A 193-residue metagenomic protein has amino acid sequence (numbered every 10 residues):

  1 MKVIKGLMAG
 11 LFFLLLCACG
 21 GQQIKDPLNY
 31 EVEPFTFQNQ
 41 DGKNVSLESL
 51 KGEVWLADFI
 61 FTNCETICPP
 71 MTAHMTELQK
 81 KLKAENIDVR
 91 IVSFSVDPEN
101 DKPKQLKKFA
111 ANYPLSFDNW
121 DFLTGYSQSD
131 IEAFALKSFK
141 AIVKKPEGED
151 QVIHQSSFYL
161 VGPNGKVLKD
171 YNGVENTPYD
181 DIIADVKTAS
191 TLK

Functional and structural regions predicted by a protein language model:
M1-M8: Bacterial N-terminal signal peptides that target proteins for export
L14-A18: C-terminal motif of bacterial Sec signal peptides marking the signal peptidase cleavage site
G21-E48, A73: N-terminal "domain-start" segment that seeds a small globular fold
V32-E33, V54-W55, Q155-S157: Short loop/turn microsegments at loop-to-beta-strand junctions
S46-P69, M75, V92: Short active-site neighborhood of thiol/selenol oxidoreductases, capturing the structured segment around
A73-F134: Structural microenvironment flanking redox-active thiols in thiol-disulfide oxidoreductases
W120, E132, F139-K144, I153-Y159: Structural micro-motif
P146-K193: Thiol-/selenol-based redox modules, centered on thioredoxin-like and closely related oxidoreductase domains
